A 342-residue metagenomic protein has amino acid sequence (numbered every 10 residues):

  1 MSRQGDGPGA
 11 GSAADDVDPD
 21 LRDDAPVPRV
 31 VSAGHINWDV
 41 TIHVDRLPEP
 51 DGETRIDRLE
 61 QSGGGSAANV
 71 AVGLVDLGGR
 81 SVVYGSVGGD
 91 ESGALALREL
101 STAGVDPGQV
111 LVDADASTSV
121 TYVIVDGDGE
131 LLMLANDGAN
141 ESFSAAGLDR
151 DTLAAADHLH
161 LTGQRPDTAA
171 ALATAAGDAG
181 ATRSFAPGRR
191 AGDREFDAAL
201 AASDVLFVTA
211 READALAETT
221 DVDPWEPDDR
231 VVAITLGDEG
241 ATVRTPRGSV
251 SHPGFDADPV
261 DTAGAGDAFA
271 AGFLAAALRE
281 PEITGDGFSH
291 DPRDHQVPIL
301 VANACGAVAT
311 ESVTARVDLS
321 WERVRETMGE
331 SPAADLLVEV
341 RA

Functional and structural regions predicted by a protein language model:
M1-S86, E91, L95, P259 (+1 more regions): Glycine-rich phosphate/adenosyl-contacting loop at the front of the ribokinase-like
G7, V75, D228-V231, L236-D238 (+1 more regions): Conserved post-catalytic alpha-helical subdomain immediately downstream of the catalytic base and nucleotide-binding
E99-D115: A glycine-rich helix N-cap at a beta->alpha junction
V112, V123-H158, G163: Conserved phosphate-binding/catalytic loop of the ribokinase/pfkB sugar-kinase fold
D151-A154, A198-A199, W225: Structural alpha-helical scaffold elements that stabilize or flank donor/cofactor-binding regions in carbohydrate
A176-A186: Short beta-strand/loop segments at the ligand-binding rim of alpha/beta enzyme cores
A191-A198: Short, glycine/polar-rich helix-capping loops at beta-to-alpha or helix-loop-helix junctions that flank or form
V205-E212, V222-D258: Conserved phosphate-donor
